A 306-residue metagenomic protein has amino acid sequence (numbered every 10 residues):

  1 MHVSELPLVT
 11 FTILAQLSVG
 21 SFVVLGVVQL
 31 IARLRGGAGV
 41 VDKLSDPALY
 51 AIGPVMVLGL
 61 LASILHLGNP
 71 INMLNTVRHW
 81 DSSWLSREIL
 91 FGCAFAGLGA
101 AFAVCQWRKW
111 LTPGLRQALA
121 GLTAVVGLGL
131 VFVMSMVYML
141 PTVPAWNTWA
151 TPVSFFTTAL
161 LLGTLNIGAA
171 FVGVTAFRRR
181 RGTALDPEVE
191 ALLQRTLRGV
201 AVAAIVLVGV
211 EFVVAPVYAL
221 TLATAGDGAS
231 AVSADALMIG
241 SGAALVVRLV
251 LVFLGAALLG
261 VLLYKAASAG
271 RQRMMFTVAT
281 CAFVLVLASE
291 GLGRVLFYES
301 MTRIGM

Functional and structural regions predicted by a protein language model:
M1-L58, V295, E299-S300: N-terminal signal-anchor module of multipass membrane proteins
M1-V9, G37-V40, I64-S86, S135-S154 (+2 more regions): Membrane-interface interhelical loops and short amphipathic "cap" helices that link adjacent transmembrane segments
L14-Q16, C93, A101-S289: Long, contiguous internal "core" modules enriched in hydrophobic/ aromatic residues
V19-V24, L30, S63, V131 (+3 more regions): Hydrophobic alpha-helical segments of integral membrane proteins
V41-S45, W80-D81, L185-Q194: Membrane-interface segments at loop-to-transmembrane junctions
G53-V133: Long, hydrophobic/aromatic-enriched structural stretches that serve as scaffold segments
